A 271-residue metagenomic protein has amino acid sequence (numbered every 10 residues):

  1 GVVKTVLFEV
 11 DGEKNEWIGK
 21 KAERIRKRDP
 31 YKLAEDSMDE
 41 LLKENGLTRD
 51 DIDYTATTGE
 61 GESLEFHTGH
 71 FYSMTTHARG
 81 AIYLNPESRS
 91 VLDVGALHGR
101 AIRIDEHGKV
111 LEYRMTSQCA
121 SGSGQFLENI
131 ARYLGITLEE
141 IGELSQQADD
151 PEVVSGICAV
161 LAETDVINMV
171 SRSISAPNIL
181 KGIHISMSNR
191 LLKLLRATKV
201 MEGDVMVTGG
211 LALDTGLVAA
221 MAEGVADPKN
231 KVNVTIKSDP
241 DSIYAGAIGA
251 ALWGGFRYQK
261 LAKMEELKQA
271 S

Functional and structural regions predicted by a protein language model:
G1-K32, V110-Q118: Short glycine-rich, Thr/Ser-proximal phosphate-binding strand/loop in the N-terminal lobe of ATP-dependent enzymes
G19-K27, L41-T76, I102, L111: Short beta-strand-loop/turn "lid" adjacent to the catalytic site in phosphate-handling enzymes
R26-K27, K109-D150, L252, F256: Glycine-rich phosphate-binding loop plus the immediately following alpha-helix
E40, E44-N45, I179-E202, R257: Phosphate/ATP-binding catalytic cores across multiple sugar-kinase/actin-like superfamilies, primarily ASKHA
E60, K199-V225, D239-I243: Glycine-rich phosphate-binding loops at beta-strand->alpha-helix junctions
S73-M74, A222-I248: Conserved phosphate-binding/catalytic loops in two-lobed NTP-binding clefts
L127-E128, K237-A270: Glycine-rich phosphate-binding/hydrolytic loop that grips phosphoryl groups
A162-L194, I243: Adenine-nucleotide phosphate-binding core of ATP-dependent small-molecule kinases
